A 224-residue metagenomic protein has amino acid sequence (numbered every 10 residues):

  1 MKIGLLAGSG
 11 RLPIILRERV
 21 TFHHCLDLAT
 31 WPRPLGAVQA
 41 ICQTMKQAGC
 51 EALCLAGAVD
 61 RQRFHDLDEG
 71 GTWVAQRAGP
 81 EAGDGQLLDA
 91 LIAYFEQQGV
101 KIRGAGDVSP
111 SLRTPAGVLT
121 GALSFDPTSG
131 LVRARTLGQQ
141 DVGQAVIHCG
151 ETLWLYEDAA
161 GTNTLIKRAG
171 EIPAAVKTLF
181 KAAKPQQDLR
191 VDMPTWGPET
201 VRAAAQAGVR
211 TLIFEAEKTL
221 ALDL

Functional and structural regions predicted by a protein language model:
M1-Q47: N-terminal glycine-/serine-/threonine-rich phosphate-binding loop
K2, L6, R11-P13, E81 (+2 more regions): Conserved mixed alpha/beta catalytic, RNA-binding, or beta-rich assembly cores of soluble enzyme, regulatory
L5, L55-A56, K181, F214: Redox-cofactor binding/interface segments in oxidoreductases and associated redox assembly factors
A7-L12, A58-R61, T219: Gly/Ser/Thr-rich loops at beta-strand to alpha-helix junctions that form or flank small-molecule/cofactor-binding
P13-R19, C54, A203, D223-L224: A short acidic, amphipathic alpha-helical/loop segment
H23, K101-I102, T211: Hydrophobic beta-strand scaffold residues
A29, R33-C50, L67-P80, T164-L224: Feature captures the catalytic cores and cofactor-binding loops of soluble hydro-lyases/lyases that act on carboxylate
V38-S109: N-terminal glycine-rich phosphate/adenylate-binding segment common to multiple enzyme folds
